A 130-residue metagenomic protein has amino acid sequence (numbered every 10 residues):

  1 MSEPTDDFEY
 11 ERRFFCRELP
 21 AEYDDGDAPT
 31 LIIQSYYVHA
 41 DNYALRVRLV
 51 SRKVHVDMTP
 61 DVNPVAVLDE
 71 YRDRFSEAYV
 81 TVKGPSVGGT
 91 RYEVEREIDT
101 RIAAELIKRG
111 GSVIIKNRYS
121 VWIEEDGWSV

Functional and structural regions predicted by a protein language model:
M1-V130: Phosphate-end processing signature that detects enzymes handling 5′-triphosphorylated RNA and polyphosphate
